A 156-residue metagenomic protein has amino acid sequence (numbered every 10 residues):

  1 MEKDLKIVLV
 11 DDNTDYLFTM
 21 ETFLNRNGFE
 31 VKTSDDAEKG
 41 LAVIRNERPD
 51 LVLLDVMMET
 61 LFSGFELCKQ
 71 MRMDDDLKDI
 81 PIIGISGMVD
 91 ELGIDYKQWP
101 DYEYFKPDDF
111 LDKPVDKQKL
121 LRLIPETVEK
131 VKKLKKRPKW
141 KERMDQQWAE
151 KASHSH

Functional and structural regions predicted by a protein language model:
N13, M57-E59: The short loop immediately C-terminal to the conserved phospho-acceptor aspartate in CheY-like receiver
T14-K32: Two-component/phosphorelay signaling modules centered on CheY-like receiver
T33-A42, S63-G64: Helix N-cap/capping motif at the beta->alpha junctions
A42, F65-K78: Short amphipathic alpha-helix used as the core "switch/output" element in two-component signaling
D55-V56, S86: Active-site residues of response regulator receiver
F62, E66, M88-D112, Q118-R122: Alpha4 helix (beta4-alpha4-beta5 surface) of REC/receiver domains from two-component response regulators
D112-I124, V128, K132, K136: C-terminal output helix
E129-H156: CheY-like receiver
